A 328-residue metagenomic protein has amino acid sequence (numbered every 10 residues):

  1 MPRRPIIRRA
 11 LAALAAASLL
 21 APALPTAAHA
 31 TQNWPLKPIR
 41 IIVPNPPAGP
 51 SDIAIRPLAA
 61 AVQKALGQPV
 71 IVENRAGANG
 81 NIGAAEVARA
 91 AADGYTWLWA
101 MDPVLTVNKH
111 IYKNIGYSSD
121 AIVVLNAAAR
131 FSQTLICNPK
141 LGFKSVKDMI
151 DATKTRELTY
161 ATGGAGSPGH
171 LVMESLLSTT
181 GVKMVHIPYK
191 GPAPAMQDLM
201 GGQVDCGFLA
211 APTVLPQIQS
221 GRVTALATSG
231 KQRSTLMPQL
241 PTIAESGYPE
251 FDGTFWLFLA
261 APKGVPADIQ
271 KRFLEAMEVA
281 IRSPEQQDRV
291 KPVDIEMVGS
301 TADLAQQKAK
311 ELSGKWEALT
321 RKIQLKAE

Functional and structural regions predicted by a protein language model:
M1-I6: N-terminal secretory signal peptides that target proteins for export/translocation
A12-A23: Bacterial N-terminal signal peptides
H29-A121, E157-T159, A165, G181-D205 (+3 more regions): N-terminal (or domain-start) structured segment
L36-P38, A267-E328: An extracytoplasmic/periplasmic, membrane-proximal ligand-sensing/linker region
R89-Y95, H110-P194, I243, W256-R289: Hinge/capping helix and adjacent helix->loop/strand transition within the periplasmic-binding protein
W99-V104, N108, P192, L209-V214 (+3 more regions): Beta->alpha turn/N-cap motifs
S118, R130, V214-S283, E311-G314 (+1 more regions): C-terminal lobe and pocket-closing loops of periplasmic/extracytoplasmic Venus-flytrap solute-binding proteins
